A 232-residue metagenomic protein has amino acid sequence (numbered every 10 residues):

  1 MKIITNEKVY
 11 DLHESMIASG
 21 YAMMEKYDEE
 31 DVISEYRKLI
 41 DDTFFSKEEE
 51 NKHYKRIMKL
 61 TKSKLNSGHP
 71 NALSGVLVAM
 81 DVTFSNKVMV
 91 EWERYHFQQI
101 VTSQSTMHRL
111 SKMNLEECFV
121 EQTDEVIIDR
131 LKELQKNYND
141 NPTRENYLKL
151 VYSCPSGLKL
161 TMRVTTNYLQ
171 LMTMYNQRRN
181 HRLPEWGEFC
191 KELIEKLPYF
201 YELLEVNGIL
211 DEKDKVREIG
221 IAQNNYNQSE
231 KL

Functional and structural regions predicted by a protein language model:
M1-L232: Family-specific signature for flavin-dependent thymidylate synthase
